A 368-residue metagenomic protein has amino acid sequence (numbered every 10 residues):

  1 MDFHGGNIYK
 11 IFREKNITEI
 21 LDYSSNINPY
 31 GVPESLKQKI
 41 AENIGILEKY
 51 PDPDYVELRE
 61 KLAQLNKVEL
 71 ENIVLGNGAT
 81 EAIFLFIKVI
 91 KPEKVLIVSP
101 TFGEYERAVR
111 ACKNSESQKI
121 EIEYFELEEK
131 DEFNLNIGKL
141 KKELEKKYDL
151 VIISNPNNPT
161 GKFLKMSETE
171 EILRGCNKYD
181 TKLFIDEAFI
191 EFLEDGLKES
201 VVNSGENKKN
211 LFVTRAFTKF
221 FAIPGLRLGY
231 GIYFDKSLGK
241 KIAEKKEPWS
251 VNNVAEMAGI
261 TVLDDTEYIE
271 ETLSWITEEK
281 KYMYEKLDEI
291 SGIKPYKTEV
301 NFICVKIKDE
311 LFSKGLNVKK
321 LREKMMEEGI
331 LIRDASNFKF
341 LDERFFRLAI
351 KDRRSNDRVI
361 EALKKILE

Functional and structural regions predicted by a protein language model:
M1-K49: N-terminal "arm"/small-domain region of PLP-dependent enzymes with the aminotransferase-like
V32-P33, K113-E116, N210-E289, I293-Y296: PLP-dependent aminotransferase class I/II
P51, A63-L85: Short loop-beta-helix segment that forms the pyridoxal 5′-phosphate
V89-A108: Conserved PLP-anchoring active-site segment centered on the Schiff-base-forming lysine
C112, E116-Q118, K178-Y179, K208-K209 (+1 more regions): Helix C-cap/helix->beta junction micro-motif
I120-E123, L127-L193: Active-site phosphate-binding strand-loop segment of PLP-dependent enzymes
S167, E327-E328, K339-E368: PLP-dependent enzyme catalytic core of the Aspartate aminotransferase-like
T277, I290-E328, I350: Conserved PLP-binding catalytic core of the aspartate aminotransferase-like
